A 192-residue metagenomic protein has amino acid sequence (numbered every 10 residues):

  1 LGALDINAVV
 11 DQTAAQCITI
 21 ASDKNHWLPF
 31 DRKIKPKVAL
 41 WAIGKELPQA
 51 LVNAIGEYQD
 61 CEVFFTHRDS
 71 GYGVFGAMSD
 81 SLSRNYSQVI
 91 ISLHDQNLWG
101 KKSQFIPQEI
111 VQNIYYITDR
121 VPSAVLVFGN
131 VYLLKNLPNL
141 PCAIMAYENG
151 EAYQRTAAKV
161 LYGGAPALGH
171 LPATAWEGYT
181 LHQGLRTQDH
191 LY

Functional and structural regions predicted by a protein language model:
L1-Y192: Preference for extracellular/luminal or secreted protein segments
